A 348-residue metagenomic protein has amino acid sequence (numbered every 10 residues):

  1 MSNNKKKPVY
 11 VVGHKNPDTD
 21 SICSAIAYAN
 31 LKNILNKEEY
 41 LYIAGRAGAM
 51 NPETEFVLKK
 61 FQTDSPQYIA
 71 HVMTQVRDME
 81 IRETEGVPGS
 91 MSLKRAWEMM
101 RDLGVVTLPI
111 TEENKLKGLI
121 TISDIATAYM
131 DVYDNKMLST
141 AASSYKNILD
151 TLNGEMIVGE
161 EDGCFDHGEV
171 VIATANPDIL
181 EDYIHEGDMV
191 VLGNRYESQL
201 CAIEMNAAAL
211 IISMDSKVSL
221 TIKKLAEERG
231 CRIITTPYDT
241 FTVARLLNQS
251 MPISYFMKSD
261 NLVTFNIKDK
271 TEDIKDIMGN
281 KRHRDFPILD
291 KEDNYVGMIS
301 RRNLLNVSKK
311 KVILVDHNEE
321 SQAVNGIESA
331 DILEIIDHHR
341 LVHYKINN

Functional and structural regions predicted by a protein language model:
M1, T54, Y145-I148, V243-L247: Generic structural signal of hydrophobic/aromatic residues within well-ordered alpha-helices of folded domains
M1-T107, E112-K117, S123-A128, Q249-N348: Replace "Mg2+/Mn2+-dependent" with "divalent metal-dependent
E53, T74, I172-F256: Feature captures the catalytic cores and cofactor-binding loops of soluble hydro-lyases/lyases that act on carboxylate
Y68-D78, T140-K146, D239-T242: Short linear loop/turn motifs
K115-M189, D260-D269, G279-K281: Non-catalytic interface/targeting segments
D134-M137, A207-K217, T221-C231, K311-H317 (+3 more regions): A signal for specific C-terminal beta-sheet/loop modules enriched in small/flexible residues with GP/PG/PP motifs
